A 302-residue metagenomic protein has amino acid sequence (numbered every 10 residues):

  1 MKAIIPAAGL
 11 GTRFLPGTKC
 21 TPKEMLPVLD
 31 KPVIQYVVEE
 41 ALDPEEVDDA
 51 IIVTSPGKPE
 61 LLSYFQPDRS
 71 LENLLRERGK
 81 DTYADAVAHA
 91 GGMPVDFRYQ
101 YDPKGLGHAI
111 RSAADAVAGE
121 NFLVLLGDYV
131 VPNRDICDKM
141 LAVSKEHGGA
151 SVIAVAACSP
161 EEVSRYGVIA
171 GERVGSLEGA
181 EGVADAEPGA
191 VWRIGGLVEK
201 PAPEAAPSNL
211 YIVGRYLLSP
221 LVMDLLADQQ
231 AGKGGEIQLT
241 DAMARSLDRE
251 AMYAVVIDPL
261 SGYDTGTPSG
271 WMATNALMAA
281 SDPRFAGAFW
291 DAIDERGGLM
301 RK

Functional and structural regions predicted by a protein language model:
K2-I5, R13, P27, K31-V124 (+3 more regions): Conserved N-terminal catalytic core of the sugar/cofactor nucleotidyltransferase
L10, Y129: Active-site metal-binding loops of divalent metal-dependent hydrolases
M25, V95-F97, S151, M252-A254 (+1 more regions): Conserved beta-strand scaffold positions in the cores of enzyme catalytic domains, especially in NTP/NDP-utilizing
I34, L61, A113, D128 (+3 more regions): Residue-level signal for inorganic ion chemistry
D43-E46, Q66, D115-A118, K145-E146 (+3 more regions): Generic secondary-structure signature for well-ordered alpha-helical cores
V131-Q229, K233: Conserved core of the sugar-phosphate nucleotidyltransferase
W192, P207-K302: Conserved alpha/beta core of the MobA/IspD/sugar-nucleotide pyrophosphorylase nucleotidyltransferase superfamily
